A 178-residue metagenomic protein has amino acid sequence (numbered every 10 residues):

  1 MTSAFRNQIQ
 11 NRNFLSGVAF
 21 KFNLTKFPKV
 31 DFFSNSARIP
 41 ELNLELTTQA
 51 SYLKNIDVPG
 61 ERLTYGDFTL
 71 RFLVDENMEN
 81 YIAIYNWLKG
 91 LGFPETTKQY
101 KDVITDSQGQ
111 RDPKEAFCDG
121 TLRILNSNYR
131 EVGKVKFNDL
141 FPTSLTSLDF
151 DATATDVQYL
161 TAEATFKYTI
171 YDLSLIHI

Functional and structural regions predicted by a protein language model:
M1-L175: Glycine-rich, low-complexity intrinsically disordered segments
